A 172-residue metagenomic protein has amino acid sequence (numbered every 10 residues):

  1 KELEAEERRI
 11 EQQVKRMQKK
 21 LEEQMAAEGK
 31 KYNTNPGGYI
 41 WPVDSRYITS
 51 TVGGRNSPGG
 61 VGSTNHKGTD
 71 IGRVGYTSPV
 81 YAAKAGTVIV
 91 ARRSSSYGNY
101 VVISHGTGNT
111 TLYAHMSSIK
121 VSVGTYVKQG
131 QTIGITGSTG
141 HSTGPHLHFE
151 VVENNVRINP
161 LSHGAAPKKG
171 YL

Functional and structural regions predicted by a protein language model:
K1-P36: Alpha-helical oligomerization segments with coiled-coil/rod-like character
N35-L172: Catalytic cores of peptidoglycan-degrading enzymes
